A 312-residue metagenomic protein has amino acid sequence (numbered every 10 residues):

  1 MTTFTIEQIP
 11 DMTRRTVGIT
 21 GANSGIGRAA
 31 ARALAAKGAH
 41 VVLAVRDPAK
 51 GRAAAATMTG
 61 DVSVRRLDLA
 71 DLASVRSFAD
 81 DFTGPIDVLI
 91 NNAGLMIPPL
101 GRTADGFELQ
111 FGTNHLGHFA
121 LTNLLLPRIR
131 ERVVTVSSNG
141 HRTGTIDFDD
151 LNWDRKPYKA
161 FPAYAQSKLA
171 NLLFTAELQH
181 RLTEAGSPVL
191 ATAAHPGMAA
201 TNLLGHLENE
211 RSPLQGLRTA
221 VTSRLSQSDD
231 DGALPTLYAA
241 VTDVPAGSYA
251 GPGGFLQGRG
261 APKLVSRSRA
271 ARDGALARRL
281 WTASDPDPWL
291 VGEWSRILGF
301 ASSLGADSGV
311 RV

Functional and structural regions predicted by a protein language model:
M1-E210, W289-G299: Rossmann-fold NAD(P)H-dependent dehydrogenase/reductase core
L43, L67, R224, R269-R272: Pocket-edge positions in alpha/beta enzyme catalytic cores
A54, F174, G232-P235, L280 (+1 more regions): Alpha-helical packing segments of well-folded alpha/beta enzyme cores
D149-P157, R211-T219, R259-S268: Short glycine/proline- and charge-enriched loop/turn segments that cap or connect secondary-structure elements
S167, G216-V265, G274-R278: C-terminal helical subdomain
S268-A301, V312: C-terminal amphipathic/interface module of NAD(P)-dependent oxidoreductases and related NAD-binding regulators
